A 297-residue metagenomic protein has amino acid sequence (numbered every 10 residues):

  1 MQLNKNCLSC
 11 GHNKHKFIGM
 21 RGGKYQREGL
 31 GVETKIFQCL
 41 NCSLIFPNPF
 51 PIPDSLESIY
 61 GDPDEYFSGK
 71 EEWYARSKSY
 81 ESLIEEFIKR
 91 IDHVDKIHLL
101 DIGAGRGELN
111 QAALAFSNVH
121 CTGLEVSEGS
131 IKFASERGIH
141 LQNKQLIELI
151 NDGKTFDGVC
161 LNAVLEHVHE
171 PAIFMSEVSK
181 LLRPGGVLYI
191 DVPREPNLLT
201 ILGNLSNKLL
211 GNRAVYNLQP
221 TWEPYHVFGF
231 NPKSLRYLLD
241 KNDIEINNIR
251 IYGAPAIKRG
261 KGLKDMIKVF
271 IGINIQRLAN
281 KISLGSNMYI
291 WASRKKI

Functional and structural regions predicted by a protein language model:
M1-N162, A172-M175, I251-A254, R259-K264 (+2 more regions): Conserved N-terminal segment of class I S-adenosyl-L-methionine
I97, G185-G186: Surface-exposed loop/turn positions
I102, Q142-N143, G185, P220-E223: Preference for short coil/turn "hinge" residues that link or interrupt alpha-helices
L161, H169-K180, V187-S293: S-adenosyl-L-methionine-dependent methyltransferase catalytic module, highlighting the catalytic core
L165: ATP-dependent adenylate-handling active sites, centered on carboxylate activation for C-N bond formation
